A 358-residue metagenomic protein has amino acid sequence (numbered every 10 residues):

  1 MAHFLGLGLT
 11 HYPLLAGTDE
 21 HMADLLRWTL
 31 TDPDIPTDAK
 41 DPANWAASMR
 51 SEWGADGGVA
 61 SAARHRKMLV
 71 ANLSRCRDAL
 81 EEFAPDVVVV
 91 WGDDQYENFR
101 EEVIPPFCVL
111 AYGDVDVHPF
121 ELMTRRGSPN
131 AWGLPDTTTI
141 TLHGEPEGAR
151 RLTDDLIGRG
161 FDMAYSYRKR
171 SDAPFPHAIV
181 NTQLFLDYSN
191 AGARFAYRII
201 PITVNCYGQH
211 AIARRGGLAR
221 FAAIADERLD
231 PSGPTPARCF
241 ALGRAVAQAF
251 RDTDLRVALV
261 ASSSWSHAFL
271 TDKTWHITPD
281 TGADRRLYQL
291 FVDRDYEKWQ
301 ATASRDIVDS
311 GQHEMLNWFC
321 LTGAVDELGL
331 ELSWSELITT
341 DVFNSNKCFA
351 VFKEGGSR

Functional and structural regions predicted by a protein language model:
M1-F83, C108-A241, D252, T271-R358: Flexible, D/E/H-enriched segments
Y12, D78, G92-D94, E101-E102: N-terminal low-complexity, Ser/Thr- and acidic-residue-enriched intrinsically disordered segments
D86-F99, R168-F175: Short, glycine/charge-rich beta-strand/loop segments that flank catalytic centers and engage negatively charged groups
D86-G92, I202, L255-W265: Beta-strand elements within well-structured catalytic alpha/beta cores of enzymes that handle phosphate/sulfate esters
Y96-N98, S266-F269: Short, active-site-adjacent cap segments at secondary-structure transitions
R100-L110: Glycine-rich loop at the start of a catalytic domain that most often binds anionic cofactors/ligands
T235, Q248-L259: Nuclease catalytic cores that cleave nucleic-acid phosphodiester bonds, predominantly acidic two-metal-ion
R244: Phosphate-rich cofactor/ligand-interacting catalytic cores and adjacent structured alpha/beta frameworks
